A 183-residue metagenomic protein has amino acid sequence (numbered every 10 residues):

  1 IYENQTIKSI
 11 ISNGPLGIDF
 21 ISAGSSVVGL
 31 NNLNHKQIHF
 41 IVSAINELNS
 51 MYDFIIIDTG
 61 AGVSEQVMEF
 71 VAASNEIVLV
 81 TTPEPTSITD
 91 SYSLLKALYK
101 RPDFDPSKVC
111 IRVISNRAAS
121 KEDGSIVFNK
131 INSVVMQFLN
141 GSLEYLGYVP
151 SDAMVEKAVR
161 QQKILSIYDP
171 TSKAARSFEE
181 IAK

Functional and structural regions predicted by a protein language model:
I1-S50, V159-R160: P-loop/Walker-type NTP enzyme "switch/lid" segment
N4, K8, I38, V42 (+4 more regions): Amphipathic alpha-helical transducer elements in NTP-driven molecular machines
G29, K121-S125, V155-A158: Switch/connector loops and helix/strand junctions flanking conserved nucleotide-binding motifs in nucleotide-processing
S50, F54, T59-G147: Conserved catalytic-core segment of NTP-binding enzymes
I114-N116, Q162-Y168: Short hinge/gating elements
Q137-L165, F178: Beta-strand-loop-alpha "switch" segments that mediate conformational coupling across diverse proteins
R160, D169-K183: A cross-taxonomic marker for long C-terminal extensions/tails that follow the last structured domain
